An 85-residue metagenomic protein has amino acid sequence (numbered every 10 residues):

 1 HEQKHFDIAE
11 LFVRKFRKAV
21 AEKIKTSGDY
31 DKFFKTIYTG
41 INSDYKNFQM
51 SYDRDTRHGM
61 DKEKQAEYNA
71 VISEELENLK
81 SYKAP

Functional and structural regions predicted by a protein language model:
H1-A9: Active-site recognition of the HExxH zinc-binding catalytic motif
Q3, K23-I24: Glycine-rich loops and low-complexity Gly/Arg-rich segments that provide flexible linkers or classic glycine-based
I8, R14, A21, E77-S81: Charge-biased, low-complexity intrinsically disordered regions
A19-E22, S51: Amphipathic alpha-helical interaction surfaces
T26-P85: Metalloprotease/metallohydrolase-associated module, dominated by Zn2+-dependent proteases
